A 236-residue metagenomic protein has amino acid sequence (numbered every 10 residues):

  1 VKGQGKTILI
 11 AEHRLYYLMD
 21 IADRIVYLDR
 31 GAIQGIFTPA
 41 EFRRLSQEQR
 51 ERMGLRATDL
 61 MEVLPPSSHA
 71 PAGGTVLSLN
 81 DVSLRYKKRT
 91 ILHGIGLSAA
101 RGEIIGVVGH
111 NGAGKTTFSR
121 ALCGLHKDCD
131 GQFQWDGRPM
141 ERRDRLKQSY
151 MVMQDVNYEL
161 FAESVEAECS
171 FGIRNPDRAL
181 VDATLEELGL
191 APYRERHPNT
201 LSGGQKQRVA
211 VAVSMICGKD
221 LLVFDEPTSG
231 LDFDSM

Functional and structural regions predicted by a protein language model:
E12-H13: H-loop/switch region of ABC-family ATPase nucleotide-binding domains
V108-H110: The feature captures the beta-strand-to-loop junction immediately N-terminal to the Walker
C123: Helix-to-loop junction immediately C-terminal to a conserved catalytic motif
R178-Y193: Conserved ABC ATPase "signature" region
H197-L201, Q205: Conserved ABC ATPase signature
L222-D225: Catalytic Walker B motif of ABC-type/P-loop ATPase nucleotide-binding domains
